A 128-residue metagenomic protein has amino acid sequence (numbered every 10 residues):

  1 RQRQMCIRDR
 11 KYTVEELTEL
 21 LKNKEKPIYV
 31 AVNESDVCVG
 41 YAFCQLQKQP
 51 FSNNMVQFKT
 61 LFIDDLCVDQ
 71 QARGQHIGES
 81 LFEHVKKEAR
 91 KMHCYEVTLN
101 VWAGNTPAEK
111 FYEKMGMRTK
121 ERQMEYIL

Functional and structural regions predicted by a protein language model:
Q2-I7: Short, small-residue-biased leader/transition segments that mark boundaries at the very start of proteins
R8-F58, D64, F82, I127: Acetyl-CoA-dependent GNAT
Q47-Q49, Q71, G104-T106: Short coil/turn motifs at secondary-structure junctions
V56-Q70, N100, R122-E125: Conserved acetyl-CoA binding element of GNAT-fold acetyltransferases
V68, G74-K87, E113-M115: Conserved acetyl-CoA-binding loop-helix of GNAT-fold acetyltransferases
A89-N100: Conserved GNAT acetyl-CoA-binding A-motif
C94, E113-R122: Conserved acetyl-CoA-binding loop of GNAT-fold acetyltransferases
T98-A108, E125-L128: Conserved beta-strand-loop-alpha-helix junction that forms the acyl-donor binding cleft
